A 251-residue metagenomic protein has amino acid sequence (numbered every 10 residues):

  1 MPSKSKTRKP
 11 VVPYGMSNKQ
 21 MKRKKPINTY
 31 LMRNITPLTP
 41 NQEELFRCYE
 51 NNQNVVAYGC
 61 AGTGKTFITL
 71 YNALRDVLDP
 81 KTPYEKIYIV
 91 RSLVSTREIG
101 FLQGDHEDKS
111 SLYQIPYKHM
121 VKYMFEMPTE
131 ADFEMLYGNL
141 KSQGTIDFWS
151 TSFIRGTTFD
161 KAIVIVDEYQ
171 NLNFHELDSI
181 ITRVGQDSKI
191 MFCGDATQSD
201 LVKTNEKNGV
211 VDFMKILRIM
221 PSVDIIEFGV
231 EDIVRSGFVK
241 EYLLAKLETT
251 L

Functional and structural regions predicted by a protein language model:
M1-K24: Interdomain "pre-motor" coupling segment immediately N-terminal to P-loop NTPase/helicase cores
I35-N52: Pre-Walker A adenine-sensing motif
V56-C60, T66-L136, L201-I219: Conserved P-loop
G62-T63, S92-R97, I154-R155, N171 (+4 more regions): Conserved nucleotide-binding/hydrolysis micro-motifs of P-loop NTPases
I89, I165-D167, K189-D195: Structural recognition of the conserved hydrophobic beta-strand(s) that form the central parallel beta-sheet of P-loop
K118-E126, D178-M191, D195: Conserved catalytic/switch belt of AAA+ P-loop NTPases
K141-S179: Conserved RecA-like ASCE ATPase "motif II neighborhood" in helicase/translocase motors
F213-L251: Conserved coupling/interface region of RecA-like P-loop/ASCE motor cores
